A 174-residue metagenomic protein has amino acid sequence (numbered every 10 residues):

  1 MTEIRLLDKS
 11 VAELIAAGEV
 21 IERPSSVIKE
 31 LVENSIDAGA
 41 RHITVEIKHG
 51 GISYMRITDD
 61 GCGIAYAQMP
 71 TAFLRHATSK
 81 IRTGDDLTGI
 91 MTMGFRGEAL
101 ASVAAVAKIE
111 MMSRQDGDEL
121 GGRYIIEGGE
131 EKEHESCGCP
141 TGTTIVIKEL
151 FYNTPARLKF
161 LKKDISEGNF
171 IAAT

Functional and structural regions predicted by a protein language model:
M1-T174: N-terminal phosphate-binding caps/lids of nucleotide- and nucleic-acid-binding domains
